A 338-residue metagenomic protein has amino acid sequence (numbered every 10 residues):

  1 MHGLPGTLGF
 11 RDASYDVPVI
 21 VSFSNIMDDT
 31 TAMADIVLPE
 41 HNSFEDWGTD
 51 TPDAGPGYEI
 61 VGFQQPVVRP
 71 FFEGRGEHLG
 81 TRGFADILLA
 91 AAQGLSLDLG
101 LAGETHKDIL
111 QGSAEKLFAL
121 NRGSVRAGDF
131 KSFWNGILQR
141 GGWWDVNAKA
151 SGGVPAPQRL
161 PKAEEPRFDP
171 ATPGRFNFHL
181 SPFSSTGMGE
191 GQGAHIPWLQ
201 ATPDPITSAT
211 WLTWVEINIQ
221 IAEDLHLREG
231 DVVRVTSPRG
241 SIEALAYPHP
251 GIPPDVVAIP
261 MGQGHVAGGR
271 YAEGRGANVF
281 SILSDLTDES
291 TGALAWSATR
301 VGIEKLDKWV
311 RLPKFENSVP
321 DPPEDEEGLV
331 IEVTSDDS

Functional and structural regions predicted by a protein language model:
M1-F130, S185-R311: Non-catalytic alpha/beta scaffold blocks inside enzyme catalytic domains
Y15, L138, P173-R175, A209: A generic fold-level signal
A91, I137-L138: A generic structural signal for nonpolar/aromatic side chains embedded in well-ordered alpha-helices
L110, A148-E165: Intrinsically disordered, low-complexity linkers and terminal tails enriched in Pro/Gly and often acidic or mixed-charge
F133, D145-V146: Acidic, Pro/Ser/Gly/Ala-rich intrinsically disordered segments
Q158-H179: Flexible, low-complexity linker/loop segments at domain and module junctions
F178-S181, T186: Glycine/proline-enriched, intrinsically flexible loops and inter-domain linkers
A293-S338: Ferredoxin-type iron-sulfur electron-transfer modules and their immediate structural context
